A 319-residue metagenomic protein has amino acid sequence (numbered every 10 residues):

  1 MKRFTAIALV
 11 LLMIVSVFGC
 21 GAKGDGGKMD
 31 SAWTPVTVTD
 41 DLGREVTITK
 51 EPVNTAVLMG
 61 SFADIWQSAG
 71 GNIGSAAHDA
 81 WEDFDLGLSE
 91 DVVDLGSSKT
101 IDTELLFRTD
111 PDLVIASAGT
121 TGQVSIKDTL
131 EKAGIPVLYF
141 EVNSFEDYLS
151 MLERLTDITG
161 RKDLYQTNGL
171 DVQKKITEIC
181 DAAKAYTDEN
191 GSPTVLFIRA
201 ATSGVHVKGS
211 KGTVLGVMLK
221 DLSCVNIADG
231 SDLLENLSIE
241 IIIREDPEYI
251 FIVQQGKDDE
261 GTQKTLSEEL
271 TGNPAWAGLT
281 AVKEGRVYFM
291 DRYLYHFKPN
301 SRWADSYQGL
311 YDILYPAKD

Functional and structural regions predicted by a protein language model:
M1-L9: Positively charged n-region of N-terminal signal peptides that target proteins for export
R3, G19-S61, D163-L196, D312-D319: Bacterial Sec-exported substrate-binding components of ABC uptake systems
M13-V17: Hydrophobic core
M59-T109, L113-T120: A short, structured surface patch at a secondary-structure boundary
A80-E82, H206-L234: Alpha-helical, coiled-coil/dimerization segments enriched in small aliphatic residues
T103-A116, I135, I239-I252: Proline-aspartate-enriched helix->loop->beta-strand connector
G122-S125, F140-R154, S192-V214: Extracytoplasmic ligand-binding site segments that recognize negatively charged/polar headgroups
D147-S150, R154-I158, D163-L170, I252-D319: Structured C-terminal subdomain patch of bacterial secreted/periplasmic proteins
